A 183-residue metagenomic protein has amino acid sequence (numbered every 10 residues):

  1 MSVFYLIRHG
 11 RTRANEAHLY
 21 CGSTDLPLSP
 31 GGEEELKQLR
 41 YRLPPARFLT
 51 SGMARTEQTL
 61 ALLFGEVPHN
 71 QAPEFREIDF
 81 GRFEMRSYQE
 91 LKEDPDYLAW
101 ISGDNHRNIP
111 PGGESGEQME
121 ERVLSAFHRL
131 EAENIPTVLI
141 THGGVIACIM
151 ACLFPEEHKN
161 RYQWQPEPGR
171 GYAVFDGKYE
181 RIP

Functional and structural regions predicted by a protein language model:
M1-Y5: Extreme N-terminal starter segment of soluble prokaryotic enzymes
I7-V67: Active-site-proximal alpha-helix that buttresses catalytic centers in soluble enzyme cores
P27, V67-E74, E157-P166: Short hydrophobic/aromatic-enriched beta-strand-loop microsegments
R42-P44, L130-P136: Glycine-rich phosphate-binding loop signature in dinucleotide/nucleotide-binding domains
L43-E74, A99, F154, F175-P183: Conserved histidine-centered catalytic loops in small-molecule metabolism enzymes
T50-S51, E121, I140-T141: Short beta-strand scaffold positions
L63-R122: Phosphate-handling substructures
E156-I182: Domain-level recognition of soluble alpha/beta enzyme cores, biased toward histidine phosphatases/phosphomutases
